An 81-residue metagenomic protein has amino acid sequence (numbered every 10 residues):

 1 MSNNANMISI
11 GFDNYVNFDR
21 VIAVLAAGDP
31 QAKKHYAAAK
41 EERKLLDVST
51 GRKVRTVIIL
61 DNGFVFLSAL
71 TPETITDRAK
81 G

Functional and structural regions predicted by a protein language model:
M1-N4, T50-R55: A short, compositionally biased
S2-V16: Short aromatic-glycine motifs in intrinsically disordered, low-complexity regions
F18-A26: Phosphoinositide-dependent membrane-docking surfaces
Q31-E42, D47: Compact, glycine-rich, soluble single-domain proteins
K40-E42, R52, I75-T76: Polar low-complexity intrinsically disordered regions
T56-G81: C-terminal structural segments of small proteins and small subunits
